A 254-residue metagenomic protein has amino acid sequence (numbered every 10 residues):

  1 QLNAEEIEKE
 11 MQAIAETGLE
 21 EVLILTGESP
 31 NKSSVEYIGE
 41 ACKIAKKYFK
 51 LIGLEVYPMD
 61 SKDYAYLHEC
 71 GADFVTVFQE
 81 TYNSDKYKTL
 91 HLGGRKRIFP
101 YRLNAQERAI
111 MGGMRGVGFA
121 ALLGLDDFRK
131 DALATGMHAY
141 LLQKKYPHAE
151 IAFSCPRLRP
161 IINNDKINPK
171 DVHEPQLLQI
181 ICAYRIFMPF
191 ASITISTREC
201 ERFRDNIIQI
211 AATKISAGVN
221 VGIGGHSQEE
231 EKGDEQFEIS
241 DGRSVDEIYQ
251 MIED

Functional and structural regions predicted by a protein language model:
Q1-E10, I14-A109, R115-F119, L125 (+1 more regions): Core AdoMet radical
L2, S33, Y37, G93-Y101 (+4 more regions): Alpha-helix N-cap and loop-to-helix initiation/capping positions
I7-E10, Y37-A41, D63, Y101-A105 (+6 more regions): A general structural detector for well-ordered alpha-helical segments in enzyme core domains, enriched
E21, I38, C42, K46 (+5 more regions): Amphipathic, soluble alpha/beta structural segments
D60-E69, R115, L125-L141, C200-I210: Catalytic cores of alpha/beta
D73-F74, R95-K96, M137, A212-T213 (+1 more regions): Short alpha-helix boundary/capping motifs
L133, Q143-D254: Auxiliary Fe-S-binding modules of radical SAM enzymes
